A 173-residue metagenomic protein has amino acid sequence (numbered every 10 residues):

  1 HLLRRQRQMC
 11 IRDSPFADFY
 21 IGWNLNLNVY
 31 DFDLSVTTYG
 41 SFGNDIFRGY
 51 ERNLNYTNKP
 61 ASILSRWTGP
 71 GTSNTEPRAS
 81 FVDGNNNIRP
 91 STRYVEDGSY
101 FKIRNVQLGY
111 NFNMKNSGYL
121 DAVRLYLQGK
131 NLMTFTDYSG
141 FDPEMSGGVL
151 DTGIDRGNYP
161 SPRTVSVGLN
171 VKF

Functional and structural regions predicted by a protein language model:
H1-I11: Single conserved hydrophobic/aromatic residue that forms the stacking wall/gate of nucleotide- or nucleobase-binding
A17-I21, S99-R104, S161-V165: Residues that define the transmembrane beta-barrel architecture of outer-membrane proteins
N28, Y39-S41, Q128-L132, K172: Outer-membrane beta-barrel pore domains and translocons
V29-F32, L120-A122, P162-T164: Strand-connecting loop/turn motifs
D31-S35, K115-N116: Repeated loop/turn-to-beta-strand initiation elements of outer-membrane beta-barrel proteins
V36, L125-L127, L169: Membrane-embedded beta-strand positions of outer-membrane beta-barrel proteins
S41-R124, Q128-K130: Extracytoplasmic gating/loop element in the C-terminal half of outer-membrane beta-barrel translocons and assembly
T68, E76, I88, T136-F173: C-terminal beta-signal and terminal closure region of outer-membrane beta-barrel proteins
